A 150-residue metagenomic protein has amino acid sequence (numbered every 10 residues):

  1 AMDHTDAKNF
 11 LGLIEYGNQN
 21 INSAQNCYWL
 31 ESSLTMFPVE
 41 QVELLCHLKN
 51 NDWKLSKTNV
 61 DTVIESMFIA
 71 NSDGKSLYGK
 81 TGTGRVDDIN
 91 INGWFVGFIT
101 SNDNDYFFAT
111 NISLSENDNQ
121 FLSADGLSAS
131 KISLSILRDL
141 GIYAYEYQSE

Functional and structural regions predicted by a protein language model:
A1-D3, V42-E150: Structured C-terminal helix/loop/strand segments within mature extracytoplasmic catalytic/sensor domains
A1-N50: Mid-domain, small-residue-enriched loop/turn segments at the edges of structured enzyme/sensor domains
